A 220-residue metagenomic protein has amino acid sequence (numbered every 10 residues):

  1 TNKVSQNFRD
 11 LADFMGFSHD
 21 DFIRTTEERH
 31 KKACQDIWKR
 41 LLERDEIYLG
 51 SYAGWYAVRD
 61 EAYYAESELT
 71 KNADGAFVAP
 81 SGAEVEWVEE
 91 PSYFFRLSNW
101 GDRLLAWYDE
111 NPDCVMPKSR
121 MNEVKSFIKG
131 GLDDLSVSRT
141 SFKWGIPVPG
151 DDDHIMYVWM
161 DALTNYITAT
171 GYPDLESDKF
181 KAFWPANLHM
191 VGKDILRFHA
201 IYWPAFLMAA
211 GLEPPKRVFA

Functional and structural regions predicted by a protein language model:
T1-L49, F206: N-terminal Rossmann-like or analogous alpha/beta NTP/dinucleotide-binding catalytic cores that position adenine
V4, S18, R44, Y48 (+5 more regions): A general marker of short, structured functional hotspots
N7-L11, A73-F77, R96-L97, D174-D178: Short hydrophobic/aromatic-rich motifs at helix boundaries and adjacent loops
H19, Y52, E213-P215: Short secondary-structure junction motifs
R24, R29-A33, I37, S81 (+1 more regions): Structured secondary-structure scaffolds
R44-G101, L105: Cys/His-rich short segments
